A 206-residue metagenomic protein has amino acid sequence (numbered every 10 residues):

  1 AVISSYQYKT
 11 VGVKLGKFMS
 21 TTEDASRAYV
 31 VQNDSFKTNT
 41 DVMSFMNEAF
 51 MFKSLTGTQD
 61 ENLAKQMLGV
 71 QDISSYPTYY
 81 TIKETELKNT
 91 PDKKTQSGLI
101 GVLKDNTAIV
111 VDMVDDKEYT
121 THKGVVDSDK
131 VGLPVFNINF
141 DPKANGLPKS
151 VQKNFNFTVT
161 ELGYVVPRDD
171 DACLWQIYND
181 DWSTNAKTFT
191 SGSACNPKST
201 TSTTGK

Functional and structural regions predicted by a protein language model:
A1-T10: C-terminal juxtamembrane segment of a hydrophobic transmembrane alpha-helix
K9-S20: Juxtamembrane membrane-water interface segments immediately C-terminal to a transmembrane helix
S20-D41, F52: Alpha-helix exit/C-cap motif
M43-K206: Intrinsically disordered, low-complexity regions enriched in Pro/Ser/Thr/Gly and acidic residues
